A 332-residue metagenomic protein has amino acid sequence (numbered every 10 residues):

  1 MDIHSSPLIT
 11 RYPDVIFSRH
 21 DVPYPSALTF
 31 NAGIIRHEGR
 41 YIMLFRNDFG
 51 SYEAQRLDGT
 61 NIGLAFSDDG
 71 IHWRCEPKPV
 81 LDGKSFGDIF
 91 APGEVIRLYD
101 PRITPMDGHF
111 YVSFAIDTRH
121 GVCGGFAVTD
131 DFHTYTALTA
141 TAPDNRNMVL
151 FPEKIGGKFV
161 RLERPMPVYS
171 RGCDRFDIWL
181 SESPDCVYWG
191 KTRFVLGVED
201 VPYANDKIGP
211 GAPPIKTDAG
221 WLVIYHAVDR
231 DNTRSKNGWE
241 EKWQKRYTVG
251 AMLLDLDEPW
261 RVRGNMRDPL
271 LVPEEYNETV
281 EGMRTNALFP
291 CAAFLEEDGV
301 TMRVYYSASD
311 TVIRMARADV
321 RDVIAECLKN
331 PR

Functional and structural regions predicted by a protein language model:
M1-A27, N31-I96, T104-D206, I215-R284 (+1 more regions): Beta-rich carbohydrate-recognition and catalytic domains
P101: Active-site lining segments of carbohydrate-active enzymes
P290-F294: Extended, compositionally biased non-globular segments
